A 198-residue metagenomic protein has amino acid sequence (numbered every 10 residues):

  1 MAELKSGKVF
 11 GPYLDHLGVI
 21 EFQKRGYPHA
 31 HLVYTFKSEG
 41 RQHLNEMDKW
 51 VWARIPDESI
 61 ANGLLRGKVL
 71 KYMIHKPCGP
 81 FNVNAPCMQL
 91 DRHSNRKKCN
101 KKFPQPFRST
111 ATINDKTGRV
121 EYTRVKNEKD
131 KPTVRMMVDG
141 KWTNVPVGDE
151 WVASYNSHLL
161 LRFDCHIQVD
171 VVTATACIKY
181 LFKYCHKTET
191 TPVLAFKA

Functional and structural regions predicted by a protein language model:
M1-A198: Intrinsic low-complexity, intrinsically disordered terminal tails and linker regions enriched in charged/polar residues
